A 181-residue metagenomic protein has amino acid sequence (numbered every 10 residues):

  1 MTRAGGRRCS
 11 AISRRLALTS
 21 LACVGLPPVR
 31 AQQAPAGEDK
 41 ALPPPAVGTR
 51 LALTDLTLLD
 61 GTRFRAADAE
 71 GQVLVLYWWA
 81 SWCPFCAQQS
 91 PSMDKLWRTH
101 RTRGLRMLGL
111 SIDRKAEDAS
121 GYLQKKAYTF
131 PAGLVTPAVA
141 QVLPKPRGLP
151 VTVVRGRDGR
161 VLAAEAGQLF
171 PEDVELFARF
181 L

Functional and structural regions predicted by a protein language model:
M1-I12, T19-G25: N-terminal secretory signal peptides
V29-R30: Sec/Tat signal peptide C-region and signal peptidase I cleavage site
A34-A66: N-terminal "domain-start" segment that seeds a small globular fold
L51-A52, L74, L149-P150: Short loop/turn microsegments at loop-to-beta-strand junctions
T54, W78-W79, Y122, F130: Conserved hydrophobic/aromatic "anchor" residues that stabilize well-ordered secondary structure elements
A67-P84: Short active-site neighborhood of thiol/selenol oxidoreductases, capturing the structured segment around
A87-K126, T136-V142: Structural microenvironment flanking redox-active thiols in thiol-disulfide oxidoreductases
Q124-Y128, T136-R179: Thiol/disulfide oxidoreductase modules built on the thioredoxin-like
